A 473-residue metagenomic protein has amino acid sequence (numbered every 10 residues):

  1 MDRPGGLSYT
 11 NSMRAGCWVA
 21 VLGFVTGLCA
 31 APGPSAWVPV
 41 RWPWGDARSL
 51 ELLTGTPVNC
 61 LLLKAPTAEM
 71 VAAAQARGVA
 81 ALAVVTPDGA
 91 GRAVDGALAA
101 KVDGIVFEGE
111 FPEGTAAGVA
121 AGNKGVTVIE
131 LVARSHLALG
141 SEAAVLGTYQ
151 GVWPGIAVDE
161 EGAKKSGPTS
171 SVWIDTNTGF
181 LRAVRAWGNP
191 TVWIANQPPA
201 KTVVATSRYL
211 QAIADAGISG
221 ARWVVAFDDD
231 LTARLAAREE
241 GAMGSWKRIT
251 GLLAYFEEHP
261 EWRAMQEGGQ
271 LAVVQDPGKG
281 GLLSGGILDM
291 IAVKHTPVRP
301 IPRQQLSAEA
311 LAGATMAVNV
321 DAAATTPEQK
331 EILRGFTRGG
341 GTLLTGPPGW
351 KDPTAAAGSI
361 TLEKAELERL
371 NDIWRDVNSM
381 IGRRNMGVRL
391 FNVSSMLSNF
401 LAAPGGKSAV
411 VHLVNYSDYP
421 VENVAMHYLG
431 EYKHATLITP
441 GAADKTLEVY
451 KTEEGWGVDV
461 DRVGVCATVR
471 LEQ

Functional and structural regions predicted by a protein language model:
G6-L7: Short, low-complexity intrinsically disordered segments enriched in A/P/G/S/L with frequent Arg, especially at protein
W18-G27, T342: Bacterial N-terminal signal peptides
A31-A323, P327-G341, T345-A356, I360-E368 (+1 more regions): Glycan-processing catalytic domains of CAZymes
W223, E363-G387: Catalytic cores of secreted or luminal carbohydrate-active enzymes
P260-K279, R383-Y419: Surface beta-strand/loop "capping" patches
I287-D289, Y416-H434: Surface-exposed beta-strand/loop patches in extracellular or lumenal glycoproteins
A425, G457-D461: Exposed aromatic-hydrophobic patches
T436-W456: Solvent-exposed beta-strand/loop surfaces of large extracellular or lumenal domains
